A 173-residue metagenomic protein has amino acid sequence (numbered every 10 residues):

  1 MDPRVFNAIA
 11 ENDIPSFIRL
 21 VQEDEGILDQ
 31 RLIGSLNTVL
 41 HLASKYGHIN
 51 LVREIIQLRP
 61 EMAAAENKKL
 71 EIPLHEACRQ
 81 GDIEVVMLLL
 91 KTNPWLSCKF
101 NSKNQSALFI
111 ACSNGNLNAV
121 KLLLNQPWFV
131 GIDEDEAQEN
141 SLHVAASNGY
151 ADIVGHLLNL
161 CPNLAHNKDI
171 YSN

Functional and structural regions predicted by a protein language model:
M1, S35-L36, L70, N104 (+2 more regions): Start-of-repeat signature of ankyrin repeats
D13-L70: Internal amphipathic alpha-helical repeat/solenoid segments
V21-G26, E54-M62, L88-L96, K121-V130 (+1 more regions): Ankyrin repeat domain, specifically the short helix-to-loop turn at the C-terminus of the second helix of each repeat
R31-I33, E66, K99-F100, D133-D135 (+1 more regions): Ankyrin-repeat boundary/linker signal
